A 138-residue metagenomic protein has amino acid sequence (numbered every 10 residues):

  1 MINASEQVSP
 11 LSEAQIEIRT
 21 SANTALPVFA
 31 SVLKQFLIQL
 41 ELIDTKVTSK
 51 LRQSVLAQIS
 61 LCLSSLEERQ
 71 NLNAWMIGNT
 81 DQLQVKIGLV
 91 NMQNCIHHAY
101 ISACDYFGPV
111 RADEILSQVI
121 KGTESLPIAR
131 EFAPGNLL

Functional and structural regions predicted by a protein language model:
M1-L33: Terminal low-complexity "docking" segments
V28-S60: Long, low-complexity intrinsically disordered regions in eukaryotic proteins
L40, M76-N79, N136: Prokaryotic Sec-type signal peptides and long signal-anchor helices with extended Leu/Ile/Val-rich h-regions
E41-T48, S64-E67, D105-A112: Charged, low-complexity interaction regions
L56-I101: Intrinsically disordered, low-complexity segments enriched in Gly and acidic/Ser/Thr residues that form flexible
G88-L138: Alpha-helical oligomerization segments
